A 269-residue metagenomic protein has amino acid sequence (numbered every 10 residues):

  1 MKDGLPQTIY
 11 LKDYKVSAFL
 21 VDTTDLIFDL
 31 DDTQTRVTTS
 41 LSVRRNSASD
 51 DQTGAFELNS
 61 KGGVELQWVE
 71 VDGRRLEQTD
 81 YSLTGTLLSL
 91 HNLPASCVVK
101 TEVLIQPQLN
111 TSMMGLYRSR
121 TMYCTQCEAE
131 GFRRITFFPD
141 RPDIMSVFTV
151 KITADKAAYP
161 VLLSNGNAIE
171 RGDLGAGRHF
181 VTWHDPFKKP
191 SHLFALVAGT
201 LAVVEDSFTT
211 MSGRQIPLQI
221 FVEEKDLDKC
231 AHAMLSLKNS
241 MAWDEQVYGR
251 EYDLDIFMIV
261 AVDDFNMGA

Functional and structural regions predicted by a protein language model:
M1-R36, Y117-C124, R133, F138 (+1 more regions): N-terminal, polar/Ser/Thr-rich
A18-T23, D29-A48, Q52, L66-W68: Active-site-flanking structural segment that lines cofactor/substrate pockets
D25-F28, L87-N92, I135-D140, A168-G172: Beta-strand-rich interaction surfaces with strong enrichment in secreted/lumenal proteins
F28-D32, L41-S47, G62, V103-P107 (+1 more regions): Beta-strand elements of well-folded, non-transmembrane domains
T35-V37, C97, S146: Hydrophobic core residues within well-ordered beta-strands of beta-rich domains
T35-V37, T86-L88, T121-Y123, P160 (+1 more regions): Hydrophobic residues embedded in beta-strands of well-ordered beta-sheets
N46-F56, K61-S119, D140, G175-G177 (+1 more regions): A surface-exposed beta-strand-loop module
E128-E130, P139-A269: Hydrophobic helix-coil surface modules that form long, contiguous segments used for peptide/substrate interaction
